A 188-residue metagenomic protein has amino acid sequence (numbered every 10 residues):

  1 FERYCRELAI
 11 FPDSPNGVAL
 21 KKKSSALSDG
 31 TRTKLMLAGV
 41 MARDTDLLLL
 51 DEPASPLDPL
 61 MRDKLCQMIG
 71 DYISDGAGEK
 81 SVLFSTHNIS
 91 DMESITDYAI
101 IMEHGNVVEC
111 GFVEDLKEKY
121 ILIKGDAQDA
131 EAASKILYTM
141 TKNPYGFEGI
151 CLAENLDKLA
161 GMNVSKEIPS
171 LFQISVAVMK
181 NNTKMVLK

Functional and structural regions predicted by a protein language model:
F1-M36, R43-D46: ABC-family P-loop ATPase nucleotide-binding domains
L49-P53: Walker B catalytic motif
A54-S55, I89: Short loop immediately C-terminal to the Walker-B catalytic DE motif in ABC-type ATPase nucleotide-binding domains
R62-G78: Helical segment within the ABC ATPase nucleotide-binding domain
C66, Y138-T139, N143-K188: C-terminal coupling/interaction segments
A77-N88: Conserved H-loop
C110-G111: ABC ATPase "signature
